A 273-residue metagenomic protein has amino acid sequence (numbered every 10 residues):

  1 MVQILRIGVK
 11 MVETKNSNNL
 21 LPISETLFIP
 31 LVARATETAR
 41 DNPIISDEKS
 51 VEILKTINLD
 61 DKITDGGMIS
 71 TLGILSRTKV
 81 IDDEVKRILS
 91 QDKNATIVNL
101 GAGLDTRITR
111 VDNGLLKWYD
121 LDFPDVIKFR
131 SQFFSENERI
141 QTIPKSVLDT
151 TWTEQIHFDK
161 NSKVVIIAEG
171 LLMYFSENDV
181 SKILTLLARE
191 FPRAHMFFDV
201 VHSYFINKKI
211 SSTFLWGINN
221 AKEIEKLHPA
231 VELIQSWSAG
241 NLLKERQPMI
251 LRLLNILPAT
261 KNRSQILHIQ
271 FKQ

Functional and structural regions predicted by a protein language model:
V2-V98, L104-K145: Rossmann-like AdoMet
T151-K160: Short amphipathic alpha-helix with an adjacent loop that forms part of the alpha/beta core around
I166-I167: A conserved beta-strand element that flanks and buttresses the S-adenosyl-L-methionine
L171: Hydrophobic adenine-recognition pocket in adenosine-nucleotide-binding enzymes
Y174-L186: A short, conserved alpha-helix within the catalytic core of class I
L187-S203: Conserved beta-strand signature within the Rossmann-like core of class I S-adenosyl-L-methionine
T213-N241: Short alpha-helix
P248-Q273: Core SAM-dependent methyltransferase catalytic element
